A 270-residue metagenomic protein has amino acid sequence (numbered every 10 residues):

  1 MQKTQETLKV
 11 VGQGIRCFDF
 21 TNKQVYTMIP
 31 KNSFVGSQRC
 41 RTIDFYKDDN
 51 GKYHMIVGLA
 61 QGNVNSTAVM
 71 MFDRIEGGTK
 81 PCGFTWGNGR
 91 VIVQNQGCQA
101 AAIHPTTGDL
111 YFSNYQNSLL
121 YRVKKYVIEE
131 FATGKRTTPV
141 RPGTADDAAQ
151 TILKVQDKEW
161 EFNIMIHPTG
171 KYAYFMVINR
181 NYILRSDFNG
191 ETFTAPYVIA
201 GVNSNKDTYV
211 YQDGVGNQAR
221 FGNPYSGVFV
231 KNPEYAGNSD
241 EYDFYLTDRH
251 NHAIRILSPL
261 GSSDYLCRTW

Functional and structural regions predicted by a protein language model:
M1-Q13, M55-N63, H104, L110-N117 (+4 more regions): Conserved beta-strand positions in repeat-built beta-propeller and related beta-rich domains
T4-E6, D48-Y53, N63-N65, G77-C82 (+6 more regions): Short, solvent-exposed loop/turn segments that connect beta-strands within catalytic domains and beta-strand-rich
G12, T21-T42, G58-N63, R74-Q99 (+3 more regions): Gly/Pro-rich loop segments of beta-rich domains
G12-G14, N63-M71, S118-K124, Y182-L184 (+1 more regions): Structural motif
D19, D73, K124, D187-N189 (+1 more regions): Structural recognition of the beta-propeller blade-terminating site
D44-Y46, A102-H104, M165-I166, V228: Conserved beta-strand position repeated across blades of beta-propeller domains
Y111-F112, L119-L120, A173-F175, Y182-S186 (+4 more regions): Hydrophobic, well-ordered secondary-structure scaffolds
S226-W270: Blade-level signature of beta-propeller repeat domains, shared across WD40, Kelch, NHL, RCC1 and BNR/Asp-box propellers
